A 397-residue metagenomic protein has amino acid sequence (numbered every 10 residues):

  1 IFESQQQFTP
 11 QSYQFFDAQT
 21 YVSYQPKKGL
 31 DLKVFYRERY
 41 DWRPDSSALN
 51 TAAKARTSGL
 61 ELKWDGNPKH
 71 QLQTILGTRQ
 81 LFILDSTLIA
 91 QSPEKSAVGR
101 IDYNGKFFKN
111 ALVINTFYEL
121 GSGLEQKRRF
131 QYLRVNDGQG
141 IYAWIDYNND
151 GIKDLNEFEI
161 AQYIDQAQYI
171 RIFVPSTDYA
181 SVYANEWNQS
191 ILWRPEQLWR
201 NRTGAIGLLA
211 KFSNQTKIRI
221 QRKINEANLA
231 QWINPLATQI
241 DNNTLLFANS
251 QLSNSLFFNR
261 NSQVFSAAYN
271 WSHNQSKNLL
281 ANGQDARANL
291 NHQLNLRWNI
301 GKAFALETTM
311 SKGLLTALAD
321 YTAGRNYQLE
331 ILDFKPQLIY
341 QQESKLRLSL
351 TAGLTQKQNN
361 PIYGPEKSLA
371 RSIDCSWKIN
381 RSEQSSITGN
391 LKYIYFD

Functional and structural regions predicted by a protein language model:
I1-D397: Exposed, low-structure sequence patches enriched in small/polar residues
